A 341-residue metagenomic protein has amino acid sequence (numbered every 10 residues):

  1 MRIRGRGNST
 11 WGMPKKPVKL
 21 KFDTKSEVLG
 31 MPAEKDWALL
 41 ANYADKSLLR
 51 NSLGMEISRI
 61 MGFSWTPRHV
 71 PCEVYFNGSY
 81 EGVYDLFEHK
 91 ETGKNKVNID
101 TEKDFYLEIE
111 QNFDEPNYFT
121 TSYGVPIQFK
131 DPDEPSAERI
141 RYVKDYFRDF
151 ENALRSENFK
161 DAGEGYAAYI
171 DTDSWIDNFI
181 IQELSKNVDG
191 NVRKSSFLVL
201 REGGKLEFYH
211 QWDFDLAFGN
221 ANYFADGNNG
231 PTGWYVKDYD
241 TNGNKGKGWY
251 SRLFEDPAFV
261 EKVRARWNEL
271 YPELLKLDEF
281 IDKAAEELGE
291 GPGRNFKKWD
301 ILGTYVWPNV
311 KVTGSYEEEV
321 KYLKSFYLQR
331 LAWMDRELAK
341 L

Functional and structural regions predicted by a protein language model:
M1-L48, L53: Conserved NTP-binding catalytic cores of kinases and kinase-like/nucleotidyltransferase enzymes across multiple kinase
I3-R6, I99-D104, F214: Short, His- and charge-rich active-site/binding loops that engage polyanionic ligands
S9, M13, K130-V192, S196-V199 (+2 more regions): Middle-to-C-terminal accessory/interaction subdomains
W11-P14, G30-A33, W65-P67, F76-Y80 (+3 more regions): Extracellular/periplasmic catalytic domains that process cell-envelope and extracellular macromolecules
P17-K21, D36-A41, L48, E73-Y75 (+7 more regions): Structural recognition of the beta-strand scaffold that forms the well-ordered cores of secreted hydrolase catalytic
K19-E27, A41-N42, F63-P67, S79-I181: Internal "kinase-insert"/substrate-recognition segments embedded within catalytic cores of ATP-dependent enzymes
K25, A44, T92, N112 (+3 more regions): Short, solvent-exposed loop/turn segments at secondary-structure junctions
N42-N77: A conserved helix-loop-beta module that forms one wall/lid of the active-site cleft in ATP-utilizing catalytic domains
